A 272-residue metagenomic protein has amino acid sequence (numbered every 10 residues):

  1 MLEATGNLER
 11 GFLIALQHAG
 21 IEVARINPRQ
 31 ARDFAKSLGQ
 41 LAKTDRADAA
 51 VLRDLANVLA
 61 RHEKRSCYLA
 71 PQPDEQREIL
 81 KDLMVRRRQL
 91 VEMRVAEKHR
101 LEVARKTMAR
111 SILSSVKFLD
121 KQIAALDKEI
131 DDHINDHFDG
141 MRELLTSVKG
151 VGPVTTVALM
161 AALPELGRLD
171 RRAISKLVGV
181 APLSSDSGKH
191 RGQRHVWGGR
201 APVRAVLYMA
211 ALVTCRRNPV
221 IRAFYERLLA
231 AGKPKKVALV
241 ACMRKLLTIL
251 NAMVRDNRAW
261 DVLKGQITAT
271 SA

Functional and structural regions predicted by a protein language model:
M1-L8, F118: Short glycine-rich phosphate-binding loop at a beta-alpha junction
G11-S147: Long, charge-rich intrinsically disordered scaffolds of nucleic-acid metabolism proteins
L38-A42, G198-G199, A252: Short low-complexity, flexible loop/linker segments enriched in glycine and/or proline with clustered acidic
V51, S111-S114, F118, E143 (+5 more regions): Amphipathic alpha-helical interaction segments
R142-K149, H195-G199: Cytochrome P450 C-terminal beta-domain/meander region
P153, A158-A231, K235, V262 (+1 more regions): Phosphate-backbone recognition surface of nucleic-acid-processing proteins
A230-K264: Charged substrate- and nucleic-acid-binding regions of tRNA-handling and nucleotidyl-transfer enzymes, centered on
